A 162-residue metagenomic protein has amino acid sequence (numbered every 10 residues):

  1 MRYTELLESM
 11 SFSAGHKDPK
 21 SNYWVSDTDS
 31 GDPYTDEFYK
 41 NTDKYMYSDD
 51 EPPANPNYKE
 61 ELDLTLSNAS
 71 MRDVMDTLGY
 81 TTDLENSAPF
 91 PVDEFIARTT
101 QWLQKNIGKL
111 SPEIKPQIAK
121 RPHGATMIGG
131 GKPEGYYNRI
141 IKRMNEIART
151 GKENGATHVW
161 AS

Functional and structural regions predicted by a protein language model:
R2-S162: Acidic (Asp/Glu-rich) sequence patches and key acidic residues that form negatively charged surfaces used
